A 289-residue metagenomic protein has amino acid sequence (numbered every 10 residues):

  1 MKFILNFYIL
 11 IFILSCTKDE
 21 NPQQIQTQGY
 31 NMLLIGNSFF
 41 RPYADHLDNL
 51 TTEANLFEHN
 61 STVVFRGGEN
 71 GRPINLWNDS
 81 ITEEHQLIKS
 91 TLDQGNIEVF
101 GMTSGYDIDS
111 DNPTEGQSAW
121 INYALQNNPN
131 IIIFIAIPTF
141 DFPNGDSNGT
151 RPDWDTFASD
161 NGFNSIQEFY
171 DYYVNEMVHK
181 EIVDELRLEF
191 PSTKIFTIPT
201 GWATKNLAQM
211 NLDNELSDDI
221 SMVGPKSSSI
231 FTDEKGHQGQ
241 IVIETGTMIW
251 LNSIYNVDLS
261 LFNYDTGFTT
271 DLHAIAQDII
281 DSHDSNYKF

Functional and structural regions predicted by a protein language model:
M1-L10: Sec-dependent signal peptide recognition, specifically the positively charged N-region followed immediately by
L14-G29: Bacterial Sec-dependent N-terminal signal peptides
Q26, S38-P42, S110-E115, Y173-V174 (+2 more regions): Soluble non-cytosolic domains of exported or imported proteins
Y30-I35, F39-Y123, P129, S282: Conserved SGNH/GDSL esterase-like catalytic core that processes O-acyl groups on lipids and polysaccharides
H46, Y123, V178, I182-E185 (+3 more regions): Amphipathic alpha-helical segments that form well-ordered structural scaffolds and often line/cohere around active
K89-Q240: Alpha-helical cap/lid subdomain in secreted, periplasmic, or secretory-pathway luminal O-acyl-processing enzymes
D213-F289: Conserved catalytic region of serine esterases and O-acyltransferases that act on ester linkages in lipids
